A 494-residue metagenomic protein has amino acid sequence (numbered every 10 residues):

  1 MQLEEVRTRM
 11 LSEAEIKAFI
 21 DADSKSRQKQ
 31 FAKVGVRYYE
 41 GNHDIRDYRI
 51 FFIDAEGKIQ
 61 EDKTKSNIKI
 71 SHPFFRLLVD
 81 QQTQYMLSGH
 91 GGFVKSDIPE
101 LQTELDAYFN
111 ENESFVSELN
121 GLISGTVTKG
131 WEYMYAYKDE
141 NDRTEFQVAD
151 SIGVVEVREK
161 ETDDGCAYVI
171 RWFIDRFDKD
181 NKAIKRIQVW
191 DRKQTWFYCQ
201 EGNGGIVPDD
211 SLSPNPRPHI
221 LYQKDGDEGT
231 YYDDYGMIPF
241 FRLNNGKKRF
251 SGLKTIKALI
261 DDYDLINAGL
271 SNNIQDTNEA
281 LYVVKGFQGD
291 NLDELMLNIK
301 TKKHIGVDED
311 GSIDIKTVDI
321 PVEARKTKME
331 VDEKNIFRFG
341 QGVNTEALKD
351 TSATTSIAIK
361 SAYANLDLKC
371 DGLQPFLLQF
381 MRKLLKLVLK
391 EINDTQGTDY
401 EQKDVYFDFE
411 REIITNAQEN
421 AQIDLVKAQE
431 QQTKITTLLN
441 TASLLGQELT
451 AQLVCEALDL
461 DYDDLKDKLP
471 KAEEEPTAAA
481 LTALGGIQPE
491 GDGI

Functional and structural regions predicted by a protein language model:
M1-H43, E201-G246: N-terminal start-of-domain structural block
M1-S151, G491: Extended, helix-rich architectural segments
Q2, S12, L101-E104, G252-D262 (+7 more regions): Alpha-helical structural motif
R76-S88, K129-W131, K257-N273, E279 (+1 more regions): Short, hydrophobic/amphipathic alpha-helical patches that form generic packing surfaces within helical domains
D97-E104, E111, F115-L119, T126 (+6 more regions): Short amphipathic alpha-helical segments
S124-K129, Y133-L243: Extended, regular secondary-structure scaffolds
H219-A358: Extended, charged amphipathic alpha-helical segments
E294-I305, A324, V331-I494: C-terminal helix-loop subdomains that flank or include functional centers
